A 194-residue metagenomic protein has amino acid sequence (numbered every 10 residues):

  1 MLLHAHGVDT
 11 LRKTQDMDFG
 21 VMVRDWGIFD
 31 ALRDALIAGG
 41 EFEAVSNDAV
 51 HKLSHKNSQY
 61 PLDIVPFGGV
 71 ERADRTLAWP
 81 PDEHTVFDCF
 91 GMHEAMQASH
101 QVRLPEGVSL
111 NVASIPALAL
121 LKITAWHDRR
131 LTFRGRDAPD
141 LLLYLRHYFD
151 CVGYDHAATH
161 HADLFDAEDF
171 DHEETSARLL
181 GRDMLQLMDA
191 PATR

Functional and structural regions predicted by a protein language model:
M1-R194: Compositionally biased terminal segments of proteins
